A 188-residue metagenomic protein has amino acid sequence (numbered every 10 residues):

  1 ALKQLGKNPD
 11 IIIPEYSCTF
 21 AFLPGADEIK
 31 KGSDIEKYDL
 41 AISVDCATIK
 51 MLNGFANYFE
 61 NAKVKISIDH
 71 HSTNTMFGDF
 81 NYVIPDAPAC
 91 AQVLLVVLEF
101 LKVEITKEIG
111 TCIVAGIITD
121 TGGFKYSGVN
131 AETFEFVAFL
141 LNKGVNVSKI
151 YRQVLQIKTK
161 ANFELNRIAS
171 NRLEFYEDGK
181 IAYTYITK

Functional and structural regions predicted by a protein language model:
A1-A21, E36-Y38, I118-K188: Hydrophobic helix-and-loop "lid/oligomerization" segment in the mid-to-C-terminal part of catalytic domains
A1-N61: N-terminal small/polar loop signature for handling phosphorylated ligands or for N-terminal nucleophile
D10-I11, S67-D69: Short beta-strand "acidic-cap" motif of Rossmann-like dinucleotide-binding folds
S33-E36, N57-E60, N74-T75, I105-K107 (+2 more regions): Solvent-exposed alpha-helices and their adjacent loops that cap or buttress functional pockets in soluble metabolic
I42-S43, I66, Y183-Y185: Structural motif
C46-I49, H71-T73, K188: Short glycine-rich anion-binding loops that position phosphate/pyrophosphate groups of nucleotides and phosphorylated
I68-F136: Short alpha-helices
